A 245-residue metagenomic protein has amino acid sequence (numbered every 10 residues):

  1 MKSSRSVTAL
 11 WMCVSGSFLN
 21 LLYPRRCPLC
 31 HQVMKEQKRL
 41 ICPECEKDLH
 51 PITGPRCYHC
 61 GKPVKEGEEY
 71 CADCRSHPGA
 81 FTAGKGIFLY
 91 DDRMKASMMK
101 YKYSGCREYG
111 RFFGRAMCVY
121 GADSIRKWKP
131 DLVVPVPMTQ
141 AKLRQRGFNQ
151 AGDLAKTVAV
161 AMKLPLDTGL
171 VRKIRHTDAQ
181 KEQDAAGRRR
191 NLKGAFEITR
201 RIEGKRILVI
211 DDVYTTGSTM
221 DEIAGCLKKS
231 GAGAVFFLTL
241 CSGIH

Functional and structural regions predicted by a protein language model:
M1-D211, T215-H245: Glycine-rich phosphate/pyrophosphate-handling loop used in enzymes and phosphotransfer proteins
